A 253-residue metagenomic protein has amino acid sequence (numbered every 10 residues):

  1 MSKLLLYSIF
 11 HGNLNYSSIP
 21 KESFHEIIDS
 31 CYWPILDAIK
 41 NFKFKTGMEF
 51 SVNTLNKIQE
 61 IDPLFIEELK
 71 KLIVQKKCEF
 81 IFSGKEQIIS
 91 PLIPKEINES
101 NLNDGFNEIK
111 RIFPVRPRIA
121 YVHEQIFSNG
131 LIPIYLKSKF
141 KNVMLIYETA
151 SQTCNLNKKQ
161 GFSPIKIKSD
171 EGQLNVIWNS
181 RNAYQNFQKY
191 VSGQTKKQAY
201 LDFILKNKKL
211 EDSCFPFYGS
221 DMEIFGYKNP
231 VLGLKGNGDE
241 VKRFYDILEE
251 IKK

Functional and structural regions predicted by a protein language model:
M1-R118, Q125-Q185, K197-D212, G238-K252: Catalytic alpha-helical scaffold of carbohydrate-active enzymes acting on polysaccharides/glycoconjugates
A120-H123, Y218: Short, conserved catalytic/metal-binding motifs centered on acidic residues
Q173-Y190, F217-P230: Active-site clefts of carbohydrate-active enzymes
V191-T195: Short intrinsically disordered coil segments
M222-V231, N237-E240, F244-I247: Glycine-rich, aromatic-lined ligand/substrate-binding cores of catalytic and carbohydrate-binding domains
